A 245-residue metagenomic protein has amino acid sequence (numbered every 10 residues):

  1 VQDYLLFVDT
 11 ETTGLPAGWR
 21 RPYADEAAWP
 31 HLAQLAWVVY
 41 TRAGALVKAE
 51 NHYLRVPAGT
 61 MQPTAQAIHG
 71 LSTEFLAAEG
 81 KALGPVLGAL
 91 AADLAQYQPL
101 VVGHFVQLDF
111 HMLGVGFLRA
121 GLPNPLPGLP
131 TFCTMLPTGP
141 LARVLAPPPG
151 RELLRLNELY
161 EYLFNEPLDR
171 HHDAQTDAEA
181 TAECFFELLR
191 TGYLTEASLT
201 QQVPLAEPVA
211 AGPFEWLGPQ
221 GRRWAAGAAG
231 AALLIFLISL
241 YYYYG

Functional and structural regions predicted by a protein language model:
V1-E11: Short, compositionally biased leader-like segments
Y4, G18, P30-L35, V39-L71 (+1 more regions): Metal-dependent phosphoesterase core characteristic of DEDDh/y 3'-5' exonuclease domains
T10-G18, Y23: Short acidic, Gly/Ser-rich segments with clustered Asp/Glu that frequently serve as metal-coordination loops in enzyme
A24-W29: Short consensus segments that form the blades of beta-propeller domains, in both extracellular/periplasmic
Q66-A89: Metal-dependent phosphoesterase signature
P213-A232: Juxtamembrane cytosolic/matrix-side boundary and N-terminal portion of single-pass signal-anchor/stop-transfer
F236-G245: Juxtamembrane boundary at the C-terminal end of a transmembrane helix
